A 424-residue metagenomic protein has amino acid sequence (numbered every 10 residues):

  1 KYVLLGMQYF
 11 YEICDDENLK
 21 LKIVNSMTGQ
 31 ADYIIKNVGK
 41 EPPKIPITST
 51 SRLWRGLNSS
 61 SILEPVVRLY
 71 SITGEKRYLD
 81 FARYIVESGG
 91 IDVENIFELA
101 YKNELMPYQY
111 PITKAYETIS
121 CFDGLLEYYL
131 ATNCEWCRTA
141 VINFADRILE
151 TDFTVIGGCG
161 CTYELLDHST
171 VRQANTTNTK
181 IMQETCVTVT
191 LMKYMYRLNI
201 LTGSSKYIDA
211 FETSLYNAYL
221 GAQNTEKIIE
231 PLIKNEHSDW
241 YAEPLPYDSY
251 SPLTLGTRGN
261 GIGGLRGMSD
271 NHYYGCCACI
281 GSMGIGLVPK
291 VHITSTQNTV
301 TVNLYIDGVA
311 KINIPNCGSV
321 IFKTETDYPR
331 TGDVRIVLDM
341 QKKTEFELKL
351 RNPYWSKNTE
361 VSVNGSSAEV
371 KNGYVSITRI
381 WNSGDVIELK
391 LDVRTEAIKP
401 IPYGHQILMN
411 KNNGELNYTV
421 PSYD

Functional and structural regions predicted by a protein language model:
K1-D424: Glycan-recognition and catalytic cores of secretory/periplasmic carbohydrate-active enzymes
